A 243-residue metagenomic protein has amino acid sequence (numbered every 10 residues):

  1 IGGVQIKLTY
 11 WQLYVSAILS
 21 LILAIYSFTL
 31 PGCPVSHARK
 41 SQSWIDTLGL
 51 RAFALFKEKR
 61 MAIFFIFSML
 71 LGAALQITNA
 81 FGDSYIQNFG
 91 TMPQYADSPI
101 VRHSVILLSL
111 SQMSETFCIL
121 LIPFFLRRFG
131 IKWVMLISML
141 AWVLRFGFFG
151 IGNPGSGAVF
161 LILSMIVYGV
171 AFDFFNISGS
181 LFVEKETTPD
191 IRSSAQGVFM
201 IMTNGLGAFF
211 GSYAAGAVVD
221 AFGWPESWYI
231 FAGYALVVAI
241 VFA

Functional and structural regions predicted by a protein language model:
G2-I18, A217-A235: A membrane-interface helix-boundary motif in multi-pass transporters
A17-H37, V241-A243: C-terminal membrane-cytosol helix-exit motif in multi-pass small-molecule transporters
G32-F65, T91-P93: Juxtamembrane intracellular "pre-TM" segments in multi-pass secondary transporters
K57-T78, I166-V170, I201: Pair of pore-lining "gating" transmembrane helices in MFS-fold secondary transporters
A80-H103: Short amphipathic helix-loop junctions that connect adjacent transmembrane helices in Major Facilitator Superfamily/SLC
F117-I131, V219-D220: Helix-to-loop junctions at the C-terminal end of transmembrane segments in multipass secondary transporters
L140-P154: C-terminal ends and interior cores of transmembrane alpha-helices in multi-pass membrane transporters/permeases
F174-T188: Intracellular juxtamembrane helix-capping segments at the cytosolic ends of symmetry-related transmembrane helices
